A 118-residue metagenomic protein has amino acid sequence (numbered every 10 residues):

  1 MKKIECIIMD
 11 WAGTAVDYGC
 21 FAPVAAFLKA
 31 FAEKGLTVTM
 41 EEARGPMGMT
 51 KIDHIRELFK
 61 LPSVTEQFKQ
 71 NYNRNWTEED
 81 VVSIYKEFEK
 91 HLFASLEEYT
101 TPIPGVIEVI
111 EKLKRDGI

Functional and structural regions predicted by a protein language model:
K2-I107, K114-D116: N-terminal helical cap/lid subdomain that shapes the substrate entry/recognition surface in HAD-like hydrolases
